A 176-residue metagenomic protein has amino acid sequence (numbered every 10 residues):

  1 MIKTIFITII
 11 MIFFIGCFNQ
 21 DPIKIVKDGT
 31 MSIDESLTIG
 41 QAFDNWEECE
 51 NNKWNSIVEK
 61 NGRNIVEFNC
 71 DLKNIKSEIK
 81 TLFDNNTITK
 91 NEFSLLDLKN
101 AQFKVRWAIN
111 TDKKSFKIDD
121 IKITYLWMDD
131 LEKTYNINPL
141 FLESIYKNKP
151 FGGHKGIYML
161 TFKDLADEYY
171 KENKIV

Functional and structural regions predicted by a protein language model:
M1-K3, F18: N-terminal hydrophobic targeting signals that begin at the initiator methionine
T4-F14: Sec-dependent N-terminal signal peptides
C17-V176: Cystatin/cathelin-like cysteine-protease inhibitor module
